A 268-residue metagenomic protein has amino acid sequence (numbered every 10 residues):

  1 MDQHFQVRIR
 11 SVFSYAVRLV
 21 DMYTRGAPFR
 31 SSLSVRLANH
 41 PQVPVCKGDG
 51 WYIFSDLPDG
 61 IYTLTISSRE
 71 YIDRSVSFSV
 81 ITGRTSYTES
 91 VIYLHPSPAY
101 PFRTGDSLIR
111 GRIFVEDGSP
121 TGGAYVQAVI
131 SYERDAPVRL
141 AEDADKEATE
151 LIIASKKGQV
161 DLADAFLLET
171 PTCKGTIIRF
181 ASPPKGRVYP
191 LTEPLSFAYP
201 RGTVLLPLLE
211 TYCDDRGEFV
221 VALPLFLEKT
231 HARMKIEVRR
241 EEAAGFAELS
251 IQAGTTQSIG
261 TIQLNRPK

Functional and structural regions predicted by a protein language model:
M1-S14, V20-Y23, T85-A124, V129-V138 (+1 more regions): Beta-strand-rich domain onsets/edges
M22-T24, R36-Q42, R69-Y71, V129-R134 (+2 more regions): Change "in extracellular beta-sheet-rich domains … of secreted and cell-surface proteins" to "in beta-sheet-rich domains
G26-D56, R134-A136, L208-V220: Short, acidic Ser/Thr/Gly-rich low-complexity loop/linker segments typical of extracellular and cell-surface proteins
C46, V80-S86, D143, S182-P184 (+2 more regions): Short proline/glycine- and polar residue-rich coil/turn motifs
W51-D56, I152-A154, L191-T192, E218-L225 (+1 more regions): Exposed aromatic-hydrophobic patches
P58-E70, G217, E228-E242: A short, solvent-exposed beta-strand micro-motif common in secreted/extracellular proteins
E70-V91, R240-T261: Structured interaction patches on ligand/partner-binding surfaces of diverse proteins
P98-A198: Autoprocessing Asn-cyclization modules and mimics
